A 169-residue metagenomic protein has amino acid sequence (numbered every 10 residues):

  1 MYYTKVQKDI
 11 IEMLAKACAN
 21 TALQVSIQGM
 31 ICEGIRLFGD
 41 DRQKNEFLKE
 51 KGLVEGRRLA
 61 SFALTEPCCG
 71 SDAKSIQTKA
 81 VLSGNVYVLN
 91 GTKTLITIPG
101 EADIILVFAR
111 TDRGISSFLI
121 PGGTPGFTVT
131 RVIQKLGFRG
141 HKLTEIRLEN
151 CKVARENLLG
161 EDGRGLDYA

Functional and structural regions predicted by a protein language model:
M1-K49, L53-G56, I98-I104: Internal helix-loop-helix
Y2-I10, D72-I76, R147, V153: Structural signature of FAD isoalloxazine-binding scaffolds in flavoprotein oxidoreductases
K51, C69-D72, L82, Y87: Hydrophobic, small-residue-rich alpha-helical packing segments that form membrane-like cores
E55-T65: A short, Trp-centered hydrophobic/proline-enriched beta-strand micro-motif
D72-K74, I98-A102, R139-H141, G160: Short glycine/proline-enriched turns and hinge-like loops at secondary-structure junctions
T78-A80: A structural signal for short hydrophobic beta-strand segments in well-ordered beta-sheet cores
V86, N90-V129: A short core secondary-structure module
G123-T128, K142-A169: A glycine-rich, basic-preceded beta-loop-alpha segment at the flavin cofactor/substrate interface of flavin-utilizing
